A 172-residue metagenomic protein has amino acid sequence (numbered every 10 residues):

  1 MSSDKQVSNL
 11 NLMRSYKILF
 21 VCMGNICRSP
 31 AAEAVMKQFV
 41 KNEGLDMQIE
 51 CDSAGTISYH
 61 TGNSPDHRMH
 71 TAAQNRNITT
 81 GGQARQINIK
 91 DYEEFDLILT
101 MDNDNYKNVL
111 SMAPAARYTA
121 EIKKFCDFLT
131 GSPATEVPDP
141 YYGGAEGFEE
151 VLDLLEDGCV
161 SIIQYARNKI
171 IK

Functional and structural regions predicted by a protein language model:
S2-D4, S15, L97, N103-K172: Phosphate-binding/catalytic loops
S2-E94, Q164-K172: Conserved active-site segments centered on acidic
F20, L99-T100: Hydrophobic beta-strand core positions in alpha/beta domains
S29, D102-N103: Helix N-cap/beta->alpha junction signal
